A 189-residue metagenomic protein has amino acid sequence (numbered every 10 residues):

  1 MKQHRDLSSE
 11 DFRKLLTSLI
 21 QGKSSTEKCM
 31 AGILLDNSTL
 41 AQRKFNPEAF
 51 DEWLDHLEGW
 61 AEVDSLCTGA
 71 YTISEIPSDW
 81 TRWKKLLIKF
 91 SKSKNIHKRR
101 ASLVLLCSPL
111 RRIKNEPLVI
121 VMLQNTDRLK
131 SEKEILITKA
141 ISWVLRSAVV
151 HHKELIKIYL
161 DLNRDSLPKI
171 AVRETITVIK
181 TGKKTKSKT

Functional and structural regions predicted by a protein language model:
M1-T189: Alpha-helical scaffold domains
